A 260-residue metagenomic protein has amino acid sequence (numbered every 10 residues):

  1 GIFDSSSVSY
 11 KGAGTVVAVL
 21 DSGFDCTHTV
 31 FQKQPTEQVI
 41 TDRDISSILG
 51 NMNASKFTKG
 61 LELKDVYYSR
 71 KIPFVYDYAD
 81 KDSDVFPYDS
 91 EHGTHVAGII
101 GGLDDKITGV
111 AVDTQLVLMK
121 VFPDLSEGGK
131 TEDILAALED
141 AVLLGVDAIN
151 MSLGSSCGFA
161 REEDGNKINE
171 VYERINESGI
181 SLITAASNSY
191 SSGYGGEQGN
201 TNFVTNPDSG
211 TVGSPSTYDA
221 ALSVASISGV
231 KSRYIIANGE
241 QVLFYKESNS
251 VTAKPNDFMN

Functional and structural regions predicted by a protein language model:
G1: Active-site-adjacent elements of ketosynthase-type condensing enzymes
D4-K130, L144-D147, E177-G179, S192-Y194 (+2 more regions): Subtilisin-like serine protease catalytic core
K11-A13, T27, S83, L103 (+4 more regions): Substrate-binding/access-modulating region of protease and related hydrolase catalytic domains
